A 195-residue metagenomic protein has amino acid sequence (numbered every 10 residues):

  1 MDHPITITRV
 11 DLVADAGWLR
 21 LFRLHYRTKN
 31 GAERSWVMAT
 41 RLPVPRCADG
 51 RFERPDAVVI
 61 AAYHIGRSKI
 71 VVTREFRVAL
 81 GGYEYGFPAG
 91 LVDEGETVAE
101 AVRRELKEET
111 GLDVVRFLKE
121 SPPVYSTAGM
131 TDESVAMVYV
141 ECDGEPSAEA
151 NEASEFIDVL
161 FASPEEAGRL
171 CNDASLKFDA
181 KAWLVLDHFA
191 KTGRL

Functional and structural regions predicted by a protein language model:
M1-P4, R9-L19: N-terminal positively charged helical leader segments and presequences
D2, A48-A61, G66-R104, S147: Conserved Nudix-box catalytic region and its N-terminal flanking loop in Nudix hydrolases and closely related
D2-T8, R74, A79-E84, P88-G90 (+5 more regions): Nudix hydrolase/Nudix homology domain
L12-G17, K29, C47-E53, V124-S134: Acidic pyrophosphate-coordinating catalytic loop
W18-V59, G66: Acidic, metal-coordinating catalytic segment for phosphate/diphosphate chemistry, firing primarily on the Nudix
R23-R27, A62, Y139-E141, S163: Short, well-ordered beta-strand micro-motif
D113-S121: A short coil-to-beta-strand element that immediately follows conserved catalytic motifs
